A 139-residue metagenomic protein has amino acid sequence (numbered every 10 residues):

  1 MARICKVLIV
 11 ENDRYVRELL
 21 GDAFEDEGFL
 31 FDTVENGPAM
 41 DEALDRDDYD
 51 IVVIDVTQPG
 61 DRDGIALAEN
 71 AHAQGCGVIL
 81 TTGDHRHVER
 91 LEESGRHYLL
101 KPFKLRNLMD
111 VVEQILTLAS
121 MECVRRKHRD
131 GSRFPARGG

Functional and structural regions predicted by a protein language model:
L8, T33-I51, P59: Acidic, metal-coordinating helix/loop segments flanking the phosphotransfer/catalytic sites of two-component signaling
E11: Conserved acidic carboxylate
R14-D32: Two-component/phosphorelay signaling modules centered on CheY-like receiver
D55-H72: Conserved phosphotransfer microenvironments
I79-T82: Hydrophobic/aromatic residues positioned on beta-strands within the core alpha/beta folds
R90-L100: As written
F103-I115, S120, V124-R125: C-terminal output helix
L118-G139: CheY-like receiver
